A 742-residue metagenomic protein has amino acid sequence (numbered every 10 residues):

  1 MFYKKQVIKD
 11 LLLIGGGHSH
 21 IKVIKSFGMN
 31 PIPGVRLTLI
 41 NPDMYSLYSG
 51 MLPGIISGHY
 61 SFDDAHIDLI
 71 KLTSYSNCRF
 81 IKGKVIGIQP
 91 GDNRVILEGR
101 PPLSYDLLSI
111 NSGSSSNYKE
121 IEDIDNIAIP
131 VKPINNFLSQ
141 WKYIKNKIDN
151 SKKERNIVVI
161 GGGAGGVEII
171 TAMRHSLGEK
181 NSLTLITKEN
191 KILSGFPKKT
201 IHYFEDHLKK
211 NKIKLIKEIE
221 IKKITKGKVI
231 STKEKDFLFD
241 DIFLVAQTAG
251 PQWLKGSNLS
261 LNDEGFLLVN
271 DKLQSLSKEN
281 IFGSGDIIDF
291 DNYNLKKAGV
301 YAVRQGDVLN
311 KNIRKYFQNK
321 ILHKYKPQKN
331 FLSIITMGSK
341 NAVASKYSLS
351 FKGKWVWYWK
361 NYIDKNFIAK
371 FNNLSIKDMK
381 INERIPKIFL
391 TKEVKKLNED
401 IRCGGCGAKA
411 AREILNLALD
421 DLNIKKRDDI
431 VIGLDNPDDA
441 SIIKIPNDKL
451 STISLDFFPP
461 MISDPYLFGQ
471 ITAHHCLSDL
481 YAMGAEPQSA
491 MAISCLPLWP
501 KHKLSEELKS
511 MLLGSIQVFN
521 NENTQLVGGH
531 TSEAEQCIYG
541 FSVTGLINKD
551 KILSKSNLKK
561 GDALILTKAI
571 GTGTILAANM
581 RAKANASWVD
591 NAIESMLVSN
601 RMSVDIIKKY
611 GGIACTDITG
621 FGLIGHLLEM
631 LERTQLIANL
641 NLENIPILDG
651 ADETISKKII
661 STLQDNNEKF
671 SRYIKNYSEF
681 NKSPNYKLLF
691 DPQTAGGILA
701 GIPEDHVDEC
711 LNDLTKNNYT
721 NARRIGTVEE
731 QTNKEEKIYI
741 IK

Functional and structural regions predicted by a protein language model:
M1-D10, N77-V158, T232, F243: FAD-binding core/adjacent interface of flavoenzyme oxidoreductases
F2-R79, V158-V159, V167-K198: Beta1-alpha1 glycine-rich phosphate/pyrophosphate-binding loop at the start of Rossmann-like nucleotide-binding domains
V7, S339-K392: C-terminal auxiliary extensions adjacent to catalytic cores
F80-I88, L103, H175-D271: A Rossmann-like FAD-binding core segment of flavoenzymes
N126-K153, D236-R304: FAD-site-proximal beta/loop scaffold in flavoenzymes
G265-F282, K326, A342-S348, S441-I443: FAD-binding beta-loop-beta segment adjacent to the flavin cofactor pocket
I287-M337: A conserved FAD-binding loop/helix module that cradles the flavin
I388-K742: Helix-biased detector of long, well-ordered alpha-helical tracts
